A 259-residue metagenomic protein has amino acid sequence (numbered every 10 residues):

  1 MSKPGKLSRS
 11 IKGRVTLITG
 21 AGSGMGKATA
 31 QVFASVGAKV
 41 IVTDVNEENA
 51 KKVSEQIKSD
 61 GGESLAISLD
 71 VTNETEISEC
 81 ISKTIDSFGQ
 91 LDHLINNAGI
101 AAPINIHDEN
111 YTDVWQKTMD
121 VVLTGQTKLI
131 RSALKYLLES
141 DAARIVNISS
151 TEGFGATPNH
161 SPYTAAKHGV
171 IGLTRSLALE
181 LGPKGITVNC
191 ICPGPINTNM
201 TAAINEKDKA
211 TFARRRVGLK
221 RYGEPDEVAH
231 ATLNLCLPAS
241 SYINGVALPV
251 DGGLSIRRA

Functional and structural regions predicted by a protein language model:
S2-S10, I104, G155, N244-A259: Short C-terminal tail/terminal secondary-structure segment of NAD(P)H-dependent dehydrogenase/reductase domains
I95, G182, T187, I243-G245: Short, small/polar-rich loop/turn modules that mediate ligand/substrate recognition or access, typified
I100, Y111-T127, V146, Y163 (+2 more regions): Catalytic Tyr-X3-Lys loop
A101-Q116, E139, N159-P162, A202-N205: Conserved mid-core segment of classical short-chain dehydrogenase/reductases
I130, A166, T174: Active-site helix of classical SDR
K135, L179-P183, S241: Alpha-helical segment proximal to the catalytic Tyr-Lys
S150: Residue(s) in the substrate-gating loop at a strand-loop-helix junction that position the organic substrate next
V217-V228: A conserved structural motif in NAD(P)-dependent oxidoreductases
